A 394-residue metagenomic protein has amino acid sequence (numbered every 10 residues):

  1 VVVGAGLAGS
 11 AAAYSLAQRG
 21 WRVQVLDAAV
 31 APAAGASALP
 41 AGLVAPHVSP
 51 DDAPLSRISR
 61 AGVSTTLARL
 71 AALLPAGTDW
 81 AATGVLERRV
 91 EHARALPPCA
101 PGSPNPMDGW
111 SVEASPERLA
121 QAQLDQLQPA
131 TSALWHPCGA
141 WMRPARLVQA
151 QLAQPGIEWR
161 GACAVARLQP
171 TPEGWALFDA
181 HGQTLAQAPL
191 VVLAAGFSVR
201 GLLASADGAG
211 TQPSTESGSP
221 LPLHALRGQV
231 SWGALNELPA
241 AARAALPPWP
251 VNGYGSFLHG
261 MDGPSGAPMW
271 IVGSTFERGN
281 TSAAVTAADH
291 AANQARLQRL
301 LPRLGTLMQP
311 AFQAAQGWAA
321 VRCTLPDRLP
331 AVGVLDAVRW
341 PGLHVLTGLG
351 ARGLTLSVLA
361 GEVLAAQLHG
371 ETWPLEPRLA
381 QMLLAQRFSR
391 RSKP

Functional and structural regions predicted by a protein language model:
V1, A8-R19, A28, A36-V48 (+3 more regions): Active-site substrate-recognition segment that forms the wall of the catalytic cavity or substrate channel
G6-L7, A351: Residue-level detector of alpha-helix initiation sites
Q24: Conserved beta-strand positions in the Rossmann-like core of class I SAM-dependent methyltransferases
G42-T131: Dinucleotide-binding Rossmann-like beta1-alpha1 core, especially the glycine-rich loop that anchors the ADP
A53-G62, H92, A133-A150, A284-D289 (+2 more regions): Short beta-strand to alpha-helix junction loop
C138, G305-P394: C-terminal catalytic lobe of FAD-dependent flavoproteins
G161-W175: A conserved short coil-to-beta-strand element within the FAD-binding core of flavoproteins
H181-L190: Core beta-strand elements of the Rossmann-like FAD/NAD(P) dinucleotide-binding domain in flavoenzyme oxidoreductases
